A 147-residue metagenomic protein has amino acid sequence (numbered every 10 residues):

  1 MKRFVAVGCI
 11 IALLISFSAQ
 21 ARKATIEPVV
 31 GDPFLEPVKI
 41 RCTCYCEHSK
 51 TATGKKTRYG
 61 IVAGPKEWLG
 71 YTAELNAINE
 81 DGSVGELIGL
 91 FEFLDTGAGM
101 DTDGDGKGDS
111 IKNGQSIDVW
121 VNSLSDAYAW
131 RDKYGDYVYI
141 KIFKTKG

Functional and structural regions predicted by a protein language model:
M1-F4: Positively charged n-region of N-terminal signal peptides that target proteins for export
A6-G8, V30-G31: N-terminal non-cleavable signal-anchor helices
G8-C9, A19-A21: Cleavable N-terminal signal peptides
L13-F17: Hydrophobic core
R22-G147: Solvent-exposed, well-ordered loop and adjacent helix/strand elements within mature globular domains that form
